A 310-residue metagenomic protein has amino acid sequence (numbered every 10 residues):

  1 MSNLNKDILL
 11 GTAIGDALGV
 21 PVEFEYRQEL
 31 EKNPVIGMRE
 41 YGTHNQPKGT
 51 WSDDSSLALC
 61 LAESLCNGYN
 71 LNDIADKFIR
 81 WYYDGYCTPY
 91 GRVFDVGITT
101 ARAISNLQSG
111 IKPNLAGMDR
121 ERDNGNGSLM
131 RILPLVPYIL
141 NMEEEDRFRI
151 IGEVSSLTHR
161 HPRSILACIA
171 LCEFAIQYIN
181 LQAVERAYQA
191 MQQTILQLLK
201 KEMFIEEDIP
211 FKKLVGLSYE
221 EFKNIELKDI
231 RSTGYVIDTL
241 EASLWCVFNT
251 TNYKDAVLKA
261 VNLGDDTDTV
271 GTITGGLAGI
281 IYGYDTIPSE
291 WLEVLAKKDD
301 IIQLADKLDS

Functional and structural regions predicted by a protein language model:
M1-S310: Structured, active/binding-site neighborhoods that engage oxygen-rich ligands
